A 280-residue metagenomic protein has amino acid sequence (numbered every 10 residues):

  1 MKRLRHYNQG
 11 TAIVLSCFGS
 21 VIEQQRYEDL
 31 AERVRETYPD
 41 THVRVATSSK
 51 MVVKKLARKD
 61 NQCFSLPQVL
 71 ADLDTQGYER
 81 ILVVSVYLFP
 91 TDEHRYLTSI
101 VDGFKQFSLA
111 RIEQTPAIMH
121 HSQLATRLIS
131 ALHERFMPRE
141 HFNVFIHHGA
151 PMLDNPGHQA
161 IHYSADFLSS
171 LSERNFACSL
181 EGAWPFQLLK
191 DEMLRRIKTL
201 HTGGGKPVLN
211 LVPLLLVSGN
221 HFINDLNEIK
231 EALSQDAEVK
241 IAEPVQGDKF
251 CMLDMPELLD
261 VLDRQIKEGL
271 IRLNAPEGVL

Functional and structural regions predicted by a protein language model:
M1-L280: Active-site-proximal alpha-helix that buttresses catalytic centers in soluble enzyme cores
